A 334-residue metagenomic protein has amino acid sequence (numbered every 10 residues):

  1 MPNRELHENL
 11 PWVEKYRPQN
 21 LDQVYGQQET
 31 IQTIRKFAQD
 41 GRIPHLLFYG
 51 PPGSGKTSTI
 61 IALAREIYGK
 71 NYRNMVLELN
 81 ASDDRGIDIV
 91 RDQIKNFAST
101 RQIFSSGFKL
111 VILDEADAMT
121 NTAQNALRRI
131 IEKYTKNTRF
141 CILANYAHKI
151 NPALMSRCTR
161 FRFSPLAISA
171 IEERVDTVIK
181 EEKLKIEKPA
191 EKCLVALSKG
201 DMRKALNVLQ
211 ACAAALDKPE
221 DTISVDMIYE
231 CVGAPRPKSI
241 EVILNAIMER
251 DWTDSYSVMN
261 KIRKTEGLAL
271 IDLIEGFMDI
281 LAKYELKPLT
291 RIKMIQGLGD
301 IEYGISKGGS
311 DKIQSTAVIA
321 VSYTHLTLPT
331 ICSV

Functional and structural regions predicted by a protein language model:
M1-R160, K188, L298: P-loop/Walker A NTP-binding region and its immediately flanking N-terminal helices in P-loop NTPase folds
I94, R157, A170-E182, A211-A215: Conserved AAA+ ATPase "sensor/coupling" helix adjacent to the nucleotide-binding pocket
R160-A170: Conserved AAA+ ATPase "SRH/arginine-finger" region at the nucleotide-binding site
K185-L197, S224-D226: Short conserved motifs of the RecA-like P-loop NTPase core
K192-L197, R203-D217, L244: C-terminal helical "lid" of AAA+/P-loop NTPase domains
T222-S224, C231-D300: Long, well-ordered amphipathic alpha-helical subdomains in the mid-to-C-terminal portions of large enzyme subunits
T324-T330: Conserved small/polar residues in nucleotide/adenosyl-binding loops
